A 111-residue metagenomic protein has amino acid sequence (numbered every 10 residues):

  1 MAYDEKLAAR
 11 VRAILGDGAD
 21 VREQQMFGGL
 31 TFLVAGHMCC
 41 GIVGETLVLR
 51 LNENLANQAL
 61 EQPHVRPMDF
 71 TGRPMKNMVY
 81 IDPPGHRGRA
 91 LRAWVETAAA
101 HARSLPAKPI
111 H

Functional and structural regions predicted by a protein language model:
M1-H111: Charge-dense, helix-prone N-terminal extensions
